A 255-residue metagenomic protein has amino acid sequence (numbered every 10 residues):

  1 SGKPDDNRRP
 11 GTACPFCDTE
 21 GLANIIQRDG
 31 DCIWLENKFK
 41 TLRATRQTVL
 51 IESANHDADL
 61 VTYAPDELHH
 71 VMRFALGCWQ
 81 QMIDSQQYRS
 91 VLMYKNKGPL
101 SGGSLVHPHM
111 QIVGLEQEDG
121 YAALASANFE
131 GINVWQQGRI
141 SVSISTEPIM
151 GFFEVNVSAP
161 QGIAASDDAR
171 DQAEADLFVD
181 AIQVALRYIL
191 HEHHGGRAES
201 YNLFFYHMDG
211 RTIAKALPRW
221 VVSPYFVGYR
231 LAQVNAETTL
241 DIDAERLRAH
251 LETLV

Functional and structural regions predicted by a protein language model:
S1-H107, V113-A169, A173-L177, A185-V255: Active-site microenvironments that recognize anionic phosphate/pyrophosphate groups
